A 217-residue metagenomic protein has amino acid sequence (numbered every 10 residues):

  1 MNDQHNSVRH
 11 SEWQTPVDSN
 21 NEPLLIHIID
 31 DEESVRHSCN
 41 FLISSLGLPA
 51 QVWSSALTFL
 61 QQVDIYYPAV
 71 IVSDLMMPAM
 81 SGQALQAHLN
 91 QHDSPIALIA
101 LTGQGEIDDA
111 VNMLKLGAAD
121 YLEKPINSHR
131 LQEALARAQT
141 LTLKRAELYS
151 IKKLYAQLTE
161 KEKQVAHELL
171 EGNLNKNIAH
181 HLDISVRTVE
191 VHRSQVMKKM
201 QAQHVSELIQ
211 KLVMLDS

Functional and structural regions predicted by a protein language model:
M1-H27, D216-S217: Non-catalytic signal-transmission and effector/linker regions of two-component phosphorelay proteins
V52-V70: Acidic, metal-coordinating helix/loop segments flanking the phosphotransfer/catalytic sites of two-component signaling
S54-S55, M80-L85, T102: Acidic catalytic/metal-coordinating carboxylates
L57-Q61, Q83-P95, N112: Short amphipathic alpha-helix used as the core "switch/output" element in two-component signaling
M76-M77: Receiver (REC) domain active-site loop signature in two-component systems and cognate sites in sensor histidine kinases
E106, I126-L135, H181: C-terminal output helix
S194-S217: Basic, Lys/Arg-enriched C-terminal extension of HTH/homeodomain DNA-binding domains
